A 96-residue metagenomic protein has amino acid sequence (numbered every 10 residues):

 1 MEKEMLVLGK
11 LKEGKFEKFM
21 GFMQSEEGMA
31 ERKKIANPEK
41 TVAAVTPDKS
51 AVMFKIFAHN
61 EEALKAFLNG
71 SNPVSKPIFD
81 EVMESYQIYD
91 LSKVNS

Functional and structural regions predicted by a protein language model:
M1-K76, D80-S96: Short S/T/G/P-rich N-terminal loop/turn motif that feeds into the first structured element of a domain
